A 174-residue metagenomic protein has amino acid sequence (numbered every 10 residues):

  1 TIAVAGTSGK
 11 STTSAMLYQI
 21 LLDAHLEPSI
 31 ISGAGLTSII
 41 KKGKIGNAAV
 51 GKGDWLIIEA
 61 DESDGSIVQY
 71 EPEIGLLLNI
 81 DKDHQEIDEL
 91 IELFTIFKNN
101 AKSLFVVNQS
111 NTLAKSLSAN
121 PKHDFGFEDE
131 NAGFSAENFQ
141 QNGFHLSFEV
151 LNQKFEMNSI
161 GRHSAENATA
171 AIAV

Functional and structural regions predicted by a protein language model:
T1-Q109, L113-K122, L151, T169-A173: Phosphate-binding loop of NTP-binding sites
Q85-I91, A119-V174: Adenine nucleotide phosphate-binding catalytic loops in nucleotide-utilizing enzymes
